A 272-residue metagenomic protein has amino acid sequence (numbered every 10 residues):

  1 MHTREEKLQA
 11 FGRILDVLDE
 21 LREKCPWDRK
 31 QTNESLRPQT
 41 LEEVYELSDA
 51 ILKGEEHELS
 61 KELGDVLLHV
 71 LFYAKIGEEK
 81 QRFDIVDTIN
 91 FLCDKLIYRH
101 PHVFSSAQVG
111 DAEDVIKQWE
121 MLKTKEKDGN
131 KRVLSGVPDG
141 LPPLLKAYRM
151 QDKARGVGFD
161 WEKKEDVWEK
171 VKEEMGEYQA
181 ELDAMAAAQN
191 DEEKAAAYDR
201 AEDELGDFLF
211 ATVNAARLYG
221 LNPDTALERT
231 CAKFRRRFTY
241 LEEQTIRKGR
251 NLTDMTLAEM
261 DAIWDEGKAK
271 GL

Functional and structural regions predicted by a protein language model:
M1-E62, L68-L205, F210-L272: Flexible "arm" and connector segments at domain edges
